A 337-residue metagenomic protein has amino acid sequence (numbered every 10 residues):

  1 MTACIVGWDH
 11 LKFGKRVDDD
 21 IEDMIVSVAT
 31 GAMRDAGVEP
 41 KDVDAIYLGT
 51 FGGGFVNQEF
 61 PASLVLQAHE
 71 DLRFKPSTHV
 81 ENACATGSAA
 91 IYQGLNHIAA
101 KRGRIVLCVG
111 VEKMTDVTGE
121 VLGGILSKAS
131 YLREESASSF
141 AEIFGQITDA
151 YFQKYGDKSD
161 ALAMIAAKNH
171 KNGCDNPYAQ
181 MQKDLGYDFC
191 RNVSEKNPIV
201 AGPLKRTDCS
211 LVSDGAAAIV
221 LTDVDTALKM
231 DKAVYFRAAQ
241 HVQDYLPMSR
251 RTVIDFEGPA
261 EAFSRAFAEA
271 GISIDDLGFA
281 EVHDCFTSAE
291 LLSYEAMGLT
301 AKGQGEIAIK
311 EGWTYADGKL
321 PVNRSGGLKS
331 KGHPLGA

Functional and structural regions predicted by a protein language model:
M1-C84, Q93, Y151-K158, Q180-C190 (+3 more regions): Conserved active-site "lid/cap" helical segment
M1-E22, S130, A163-I165, P198-E261 (+3 more regions): Condensing-enzyme catalytic core mediating Claisen C-C bond formation in acyl metabolism
V17-D19, Q58-F60, Y92, V117-G123 (+5 more regions): Short acidic, glycine/serine/threonine-rich loops at helix termini
D18-V26, E59, S88, S138-G145 (+6 more regions): Electropositive phosphate-/nucleotide-binding environments in soluble metabolic enzymes
P40-T50, P76-N82, V106-G110, D160-A167 (+4 more regions): Beta-strand segments within the central parallel beta-sheet cores of soluble alpha/beta enzyme folds
G53-P61, M248-T252, D284-I307, G318 (+1 more regions): Short glycine/threonine-rich loop-to-helix capping motif typified by GTGT followed within a few residues by an Asp-Pro
G53-V109, K113-I143, Q182-L211, V242-D244 (+2 more regions): Conserved catalytic cysteine-centered active-site region of acyl-thioester-dependent Claisen-condensing enzymes
S138-V193: N-terminal leader/propeptide and maturation segments of large enzyme subunits in energy/redox metabolism and hydrolases
